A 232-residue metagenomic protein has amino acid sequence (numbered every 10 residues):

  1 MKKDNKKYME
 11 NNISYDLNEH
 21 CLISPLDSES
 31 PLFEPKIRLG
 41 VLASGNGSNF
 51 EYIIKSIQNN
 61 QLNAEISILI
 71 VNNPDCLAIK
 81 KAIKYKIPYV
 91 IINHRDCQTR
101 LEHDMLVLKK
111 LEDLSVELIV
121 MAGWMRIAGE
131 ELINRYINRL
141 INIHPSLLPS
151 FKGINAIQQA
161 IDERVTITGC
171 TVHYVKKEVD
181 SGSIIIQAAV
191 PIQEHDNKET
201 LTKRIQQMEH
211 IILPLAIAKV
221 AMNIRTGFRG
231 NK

Functional and structural regions predicted by a protein language model:
K2-L77: N-terminal Rossmann-like dinucleotide-binding module
E19, S56, A122-R229: Donor/substrate-binding cores of folate-linked one-carbon enzymes
L62-L106: Short, surface-exposed acidic-centric catalytic microdomains
S67, E117, N138: Conserved acidic residues
V71-N72, R100, L114-E130: N-terminal glycine-rich "phosphate-gripper" loop used for MgATP/nucleotide binding and carboxylate activation
P88, E117, T166: Residue-level detector of anion-binding/catalytic polar loops
M105-D113: Short, well-structured alpha-helical segments in soluble
